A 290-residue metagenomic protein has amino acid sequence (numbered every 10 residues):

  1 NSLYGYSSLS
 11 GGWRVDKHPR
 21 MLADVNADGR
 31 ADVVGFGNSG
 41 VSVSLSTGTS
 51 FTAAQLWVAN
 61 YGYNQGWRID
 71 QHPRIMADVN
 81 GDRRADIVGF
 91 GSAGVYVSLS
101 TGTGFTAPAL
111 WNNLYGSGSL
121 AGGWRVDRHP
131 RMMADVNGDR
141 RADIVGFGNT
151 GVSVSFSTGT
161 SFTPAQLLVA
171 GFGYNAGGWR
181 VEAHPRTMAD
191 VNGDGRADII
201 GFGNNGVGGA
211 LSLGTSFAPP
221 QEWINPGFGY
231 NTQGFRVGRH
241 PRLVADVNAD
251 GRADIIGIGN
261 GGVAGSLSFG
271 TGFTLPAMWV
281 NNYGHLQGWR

Functional and structural regions predicted by a protein language model:
N1-R290: Trp/Gly-enriched beta-strand/coil motifs that build multi-repeat beta-propeller-like domains and related W-rich binding
